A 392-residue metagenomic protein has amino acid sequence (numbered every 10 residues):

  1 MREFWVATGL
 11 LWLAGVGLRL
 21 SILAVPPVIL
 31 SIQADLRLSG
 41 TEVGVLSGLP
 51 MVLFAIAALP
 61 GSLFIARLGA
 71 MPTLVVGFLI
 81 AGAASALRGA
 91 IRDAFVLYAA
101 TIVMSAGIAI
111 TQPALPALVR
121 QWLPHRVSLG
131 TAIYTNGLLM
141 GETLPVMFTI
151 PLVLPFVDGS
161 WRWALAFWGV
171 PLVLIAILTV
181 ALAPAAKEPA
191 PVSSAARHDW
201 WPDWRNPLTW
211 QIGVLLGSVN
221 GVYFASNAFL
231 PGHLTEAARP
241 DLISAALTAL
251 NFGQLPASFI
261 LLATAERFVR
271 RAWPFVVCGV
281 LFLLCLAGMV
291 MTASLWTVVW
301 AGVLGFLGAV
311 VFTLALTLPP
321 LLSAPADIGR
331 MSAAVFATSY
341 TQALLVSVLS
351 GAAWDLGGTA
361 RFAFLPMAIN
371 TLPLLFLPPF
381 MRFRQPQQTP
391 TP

Functional and structural regions predicted by a protein language model:
V25-P26, P207-S258: Extracytoplasmic gate region of multi-pass secondary transporters
R37, G69, A90-F95, P124 (+2 more regions): Helix-breaking motifs and short loop linkers at transmembrane-helix boundaries and internal kinks in secondary membrane
I56-F95: Conserved MFS/SLC helix-loop-helix module at the cytosolic interface between two early adjacent transmembrane helices
A57-G69, A257-R270, W354: Helix-to-loop junctions at the C-terminal end of transmembrane segments in multipass secondary transporters
A100-G137: Cytoplasmic helix-loop-helix junction between adjacent transmembrane helices in 12-TM secondary transporters
H125-L129, I133-P184: Helix-loop-helix hairpin linking two adjacent transmembrane segments in secondary transporters
V269-L318: C-terminal transmembrane helical hairpin of 12-TM major facilitator-type secondary transporters
L321-A360, M367: A late C-terminal transmembrane helix in Major Facilitator Superfamily
